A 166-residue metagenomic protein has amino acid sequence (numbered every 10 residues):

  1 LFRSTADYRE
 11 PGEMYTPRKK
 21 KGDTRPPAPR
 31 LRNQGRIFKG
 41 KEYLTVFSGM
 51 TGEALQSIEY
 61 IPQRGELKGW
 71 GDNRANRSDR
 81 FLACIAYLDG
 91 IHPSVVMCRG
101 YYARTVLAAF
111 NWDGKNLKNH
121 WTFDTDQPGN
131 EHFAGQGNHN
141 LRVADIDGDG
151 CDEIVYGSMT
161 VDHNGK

Functional and structural regions predicted by a protein language model:
F2-K166: Beta-propeller-forming repeat regions
